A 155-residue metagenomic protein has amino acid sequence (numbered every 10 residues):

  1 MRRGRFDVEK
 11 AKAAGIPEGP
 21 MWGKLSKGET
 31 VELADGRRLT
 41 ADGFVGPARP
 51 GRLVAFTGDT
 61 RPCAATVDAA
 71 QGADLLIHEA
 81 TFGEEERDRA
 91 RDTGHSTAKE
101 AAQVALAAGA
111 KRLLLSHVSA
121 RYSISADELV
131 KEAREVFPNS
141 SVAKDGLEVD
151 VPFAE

Functional and structural regions predicted by a protein language model:
M1-D68, L75: Active-site-proximal loop/helix segment associated with metal-binding centers of metalloenzymes
P62-E155: Binuclear metal-ion centers of metallo-dependent hydrolases, dominated by the metallo-beta-lactamase
